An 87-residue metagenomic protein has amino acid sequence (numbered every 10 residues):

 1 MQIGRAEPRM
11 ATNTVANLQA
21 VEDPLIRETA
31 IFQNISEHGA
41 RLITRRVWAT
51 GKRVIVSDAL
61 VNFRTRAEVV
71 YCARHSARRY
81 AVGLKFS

Functional and structural regions predicted by a protein language model:
M1-S87: Structured alpha-helical
